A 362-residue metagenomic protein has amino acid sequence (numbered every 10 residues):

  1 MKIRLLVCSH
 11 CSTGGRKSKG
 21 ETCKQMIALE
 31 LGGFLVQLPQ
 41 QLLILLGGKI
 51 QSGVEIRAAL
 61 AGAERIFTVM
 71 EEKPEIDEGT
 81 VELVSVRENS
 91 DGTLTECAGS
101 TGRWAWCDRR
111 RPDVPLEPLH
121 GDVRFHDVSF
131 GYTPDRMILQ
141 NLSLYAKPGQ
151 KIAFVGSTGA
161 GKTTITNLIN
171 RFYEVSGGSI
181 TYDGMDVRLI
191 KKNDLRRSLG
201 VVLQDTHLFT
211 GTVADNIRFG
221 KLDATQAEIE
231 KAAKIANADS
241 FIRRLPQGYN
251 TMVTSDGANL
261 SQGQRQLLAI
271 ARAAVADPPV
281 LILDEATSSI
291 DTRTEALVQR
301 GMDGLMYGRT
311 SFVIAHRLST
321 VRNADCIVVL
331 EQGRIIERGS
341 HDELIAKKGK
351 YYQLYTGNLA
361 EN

Functional and structural regions predicted by a protein language model:
S18-G20, T210: Short, basic, low-complexity termini and linkers enriched in Ser/Thr/Gly/Pro that act as targeting/leader peptides
L45-E71, E78: Cytosolic ends of transmembrane helices, especially the final helix of ABC transmembrane type-1 domains
E75-R87: Solvent-exposed, non-transmembrane helices and loops of integral membrane proteins
V86-N362: ABC-type nucleotide-binding domain
